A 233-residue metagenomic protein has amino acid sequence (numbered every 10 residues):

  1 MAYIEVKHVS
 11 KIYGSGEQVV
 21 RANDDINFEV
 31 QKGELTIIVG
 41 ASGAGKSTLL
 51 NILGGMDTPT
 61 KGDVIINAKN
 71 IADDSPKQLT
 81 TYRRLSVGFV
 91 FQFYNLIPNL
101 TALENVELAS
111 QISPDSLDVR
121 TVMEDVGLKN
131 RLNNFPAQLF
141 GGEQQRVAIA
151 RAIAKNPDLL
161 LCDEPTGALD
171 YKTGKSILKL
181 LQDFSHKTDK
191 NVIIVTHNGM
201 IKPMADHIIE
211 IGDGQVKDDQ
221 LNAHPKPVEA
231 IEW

Functional and structural regions predicted by a protein language model:
A2-I211: ABC family nucleotide-binding domain
Q215-W233: Conserved beta-strand-loop-alpha-helix hinge in the C-terminal portion of ABC ATPase nucleotide-binding domains
